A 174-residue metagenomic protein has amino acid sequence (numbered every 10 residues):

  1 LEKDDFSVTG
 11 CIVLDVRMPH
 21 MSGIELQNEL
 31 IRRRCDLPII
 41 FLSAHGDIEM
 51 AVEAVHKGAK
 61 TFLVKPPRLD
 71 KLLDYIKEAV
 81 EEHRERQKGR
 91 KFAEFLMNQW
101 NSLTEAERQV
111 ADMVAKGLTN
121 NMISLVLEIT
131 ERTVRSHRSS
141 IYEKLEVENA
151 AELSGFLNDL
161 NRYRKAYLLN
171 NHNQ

Functional and structural regions predicted by a protein language model:
L1-C11: Acidic, metal-coordinating helix/loop segments flanking the phosphotransfer/catalytic sites of two-component signaling
V16-M18: Receiver (REC) domain active-site loop signature in two-component systems and cognate sites in sensor histidine kinases
S22-E25: Acidic catalytic/metal-coordinating carboxylates
D47-E49, L63, P67-I76, M122 (+1 more regions): C-terminal output helix
T119-E152: Recognition helix of helix-turn-helix DNA-binding domains
S139-Q174: Basic, Lys/Arg-enriched C-terminal extension of HTH/homeodomain DNA-binding domains
